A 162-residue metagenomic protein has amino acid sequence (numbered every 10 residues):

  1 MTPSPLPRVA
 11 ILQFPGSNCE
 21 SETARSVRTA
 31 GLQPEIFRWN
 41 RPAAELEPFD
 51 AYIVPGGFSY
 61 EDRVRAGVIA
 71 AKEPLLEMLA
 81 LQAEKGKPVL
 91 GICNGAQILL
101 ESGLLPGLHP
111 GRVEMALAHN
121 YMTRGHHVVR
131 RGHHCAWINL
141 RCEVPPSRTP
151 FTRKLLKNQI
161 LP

Functional and structural regions predicted by a protein language model:
M1-G91, A96-P106, Y121-R130: N-terminal beta1-alpha1 cap of cysteine-dependent amidohydrolase-like domains
E101-N158: A conserved active-site-flanking secondary-structure segment within enzyme catalytic domains
I160-P162: Active-site-proximal loop/helix segment associated with metal-binding centers of metalloenzymes
